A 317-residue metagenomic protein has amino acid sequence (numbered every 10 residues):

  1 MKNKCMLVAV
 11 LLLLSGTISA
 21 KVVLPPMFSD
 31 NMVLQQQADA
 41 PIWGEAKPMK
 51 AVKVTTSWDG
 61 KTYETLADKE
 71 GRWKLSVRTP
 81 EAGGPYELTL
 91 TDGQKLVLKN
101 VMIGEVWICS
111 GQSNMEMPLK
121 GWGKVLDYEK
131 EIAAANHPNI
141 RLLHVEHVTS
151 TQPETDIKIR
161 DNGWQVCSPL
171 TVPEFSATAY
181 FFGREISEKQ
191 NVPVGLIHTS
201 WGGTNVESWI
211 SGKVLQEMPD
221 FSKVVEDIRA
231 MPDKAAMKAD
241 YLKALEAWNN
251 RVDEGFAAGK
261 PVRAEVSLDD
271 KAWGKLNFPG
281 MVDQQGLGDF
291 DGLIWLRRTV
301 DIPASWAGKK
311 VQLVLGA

Functional and structural regions predicted by a protein language model:
M1-L7: Bacterial N-terminal signal peptides that target proteins for export
S15-T17: N-terminal signal peptide c-region/cleavage motif recognized by signal peptidases
A20-P48, V101-C109, E116, N277-F290 (+1 more regions): Non-catalytic, glycine-rich low-complexity segments
W43, K47-V125: Extended acidic/polar, glycine-enriched regions that form or flank non-catalytic beta-rich accessory modules
W43, W273, V300, W306-A317: Aromatic-lined ligand-binding clefts that engage carbohydrates, nucleic acids, or primary amines
K95-H137, S187, N191-V194, H198-Q285 (+1 more regions): Accessory carbohydrate-binding/adhesion or oligomerization-edge regions at the termini of glycan-active proteins
S113-P173, V194: Secondary-structure boundary elements
K158-H198, G203-N205, W306-Q312: A conserved hydrophobic secondary-structure block that centers on an alpha-helix together with its immediately flanking
